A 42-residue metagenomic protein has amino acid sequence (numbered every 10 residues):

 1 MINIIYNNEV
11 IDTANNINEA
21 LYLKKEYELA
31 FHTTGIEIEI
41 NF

Functional and structural regions predicted by a protein language model:
M1-V10, I36: Short aromatic-glycine-(Arg/Gly/Cys) micro-motifs in beta-strand/loop hairpins
N16-T34: A short, charged, amphipathic alpha-helix used as a generic interaction element across diverse proteins
E39-F42: Short acidic DE-rich linear segments
